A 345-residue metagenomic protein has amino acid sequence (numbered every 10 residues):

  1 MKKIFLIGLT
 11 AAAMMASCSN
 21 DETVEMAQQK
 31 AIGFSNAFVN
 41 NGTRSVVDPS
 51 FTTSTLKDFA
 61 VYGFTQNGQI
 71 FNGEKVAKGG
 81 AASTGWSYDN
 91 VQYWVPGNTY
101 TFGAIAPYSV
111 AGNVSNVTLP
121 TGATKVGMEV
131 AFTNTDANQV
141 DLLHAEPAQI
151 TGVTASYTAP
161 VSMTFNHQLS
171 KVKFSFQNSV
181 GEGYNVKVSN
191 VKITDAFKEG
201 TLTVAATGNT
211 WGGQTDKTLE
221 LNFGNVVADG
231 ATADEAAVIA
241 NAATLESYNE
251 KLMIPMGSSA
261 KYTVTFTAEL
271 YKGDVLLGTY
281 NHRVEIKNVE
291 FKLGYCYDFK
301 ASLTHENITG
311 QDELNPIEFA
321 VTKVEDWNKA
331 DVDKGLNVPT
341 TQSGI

Functional and structural regions predicted by a protein language model:
M1-I4, N20: Positively charged n-region of N-terminal signal peptides that target proteins for export
M14-S17: C-terminal motif of bacterial Sec signal peptides marking the signal peptidase cleavage site
N20-S189, D195, A231-E246, T265-T267 (+1 more regions): Short, low-hydrophobicity acidic/polar segments
I70-T84, V204-A233, H282-K287: Solvent-exposed serine/threonine-rich low-complexity stretches and specific carbohydrate-binding patches
G152, E182-D229, F299: Acidic/polar low-complexity flexible segments
F174, A228-N288: Extended serine/threonine-enriched, polar tracts that run as long, contiguous segments within proteins
K272-I345: Hydrophilic extracytoplasmic domains
